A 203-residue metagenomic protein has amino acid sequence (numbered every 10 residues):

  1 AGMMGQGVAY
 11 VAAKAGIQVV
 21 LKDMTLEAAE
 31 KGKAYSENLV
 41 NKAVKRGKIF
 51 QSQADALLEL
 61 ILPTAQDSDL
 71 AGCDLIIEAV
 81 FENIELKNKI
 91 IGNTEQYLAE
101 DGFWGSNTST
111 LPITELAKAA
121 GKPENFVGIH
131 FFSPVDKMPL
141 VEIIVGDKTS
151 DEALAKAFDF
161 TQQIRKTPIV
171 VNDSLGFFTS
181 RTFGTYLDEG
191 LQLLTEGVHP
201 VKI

Functional and structural regions predicted by a protein language model:
A1-K42, L62, Y97, G146: NAD(P)+-binding Rossmann beta1-loop-alpha1 motif at the extreme N-terminus of oxidoreductases
A15, G121-K122, I164: Short, structured coil segments at secondary-structure junctions
E27-K31, K42-S106, T110-E115: Rossmann-like NAD(P)-binding element
L39, P139-L140, Y186-G190: A general alpha-helix detector
N83-F160: Rossmann-fold NAD(P)-binding glycine/threonine-rich loop
V145-S174, T185-I203: Internal alpha-helical scaffold of NAD(P)-dependent oxidoreductase catalytic cores
